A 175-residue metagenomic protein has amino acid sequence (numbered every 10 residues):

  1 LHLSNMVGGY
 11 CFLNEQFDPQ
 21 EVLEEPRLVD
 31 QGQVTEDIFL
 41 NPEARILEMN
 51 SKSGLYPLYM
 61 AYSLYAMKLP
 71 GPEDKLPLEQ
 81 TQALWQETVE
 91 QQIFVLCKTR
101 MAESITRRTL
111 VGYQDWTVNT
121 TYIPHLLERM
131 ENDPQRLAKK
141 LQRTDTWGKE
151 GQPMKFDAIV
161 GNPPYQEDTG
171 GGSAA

Functional and structural regions predicted by a protein language model:
L1-A175: SAM-dependent methyltransferase catalytic region
